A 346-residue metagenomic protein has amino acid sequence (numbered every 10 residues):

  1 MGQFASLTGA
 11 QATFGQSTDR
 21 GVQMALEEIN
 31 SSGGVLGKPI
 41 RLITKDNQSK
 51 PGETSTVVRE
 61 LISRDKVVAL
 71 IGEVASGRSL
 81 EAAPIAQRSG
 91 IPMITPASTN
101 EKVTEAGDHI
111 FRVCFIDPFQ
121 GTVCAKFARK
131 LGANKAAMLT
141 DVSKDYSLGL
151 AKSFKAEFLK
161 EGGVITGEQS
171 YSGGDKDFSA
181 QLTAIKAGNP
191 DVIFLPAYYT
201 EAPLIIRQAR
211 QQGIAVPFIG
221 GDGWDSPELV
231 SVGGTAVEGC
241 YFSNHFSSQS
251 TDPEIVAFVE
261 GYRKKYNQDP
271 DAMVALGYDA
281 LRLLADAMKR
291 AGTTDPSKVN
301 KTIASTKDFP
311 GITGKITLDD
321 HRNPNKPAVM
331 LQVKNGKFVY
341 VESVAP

Functional and structural regions predicted by a protein language model:
G2-Q23, K45-G52, V74-A75, L139-L148 (+3 more regions): Extracytoplasmic "Venus flytrap"
T13-R20, S32-T104, V113, Y171-F178 (+2 more regions): Beta-alpha junction/loop-to-helix N-cap segments that form part of ligand/metal-binding clefts
G37-I40, R64-A69, R88-M93, A106-H109 (+6 more regions): Loop/turn elements at helix/coil->beta-strand transitions in domains of secreted/extracellular proteins
T54, V113-A136, L148-L150, K176-S179 (+4 more regions): Hydrophobic alpha-helical segments within soluble ligand-binding/sensing domains
H109-G173, V192, L284: An alpha-beta-alpha
L150-S243: Extracellular/periplasmic bilobed ligand-binding domains
I206-Y278, G292-T294, Q332-A345: Extracellular/periplasmic periplasmic-binding protein-like sensory domains
K264-V274, A285-F338: Segments of small-molecule ligand-sensing domains
